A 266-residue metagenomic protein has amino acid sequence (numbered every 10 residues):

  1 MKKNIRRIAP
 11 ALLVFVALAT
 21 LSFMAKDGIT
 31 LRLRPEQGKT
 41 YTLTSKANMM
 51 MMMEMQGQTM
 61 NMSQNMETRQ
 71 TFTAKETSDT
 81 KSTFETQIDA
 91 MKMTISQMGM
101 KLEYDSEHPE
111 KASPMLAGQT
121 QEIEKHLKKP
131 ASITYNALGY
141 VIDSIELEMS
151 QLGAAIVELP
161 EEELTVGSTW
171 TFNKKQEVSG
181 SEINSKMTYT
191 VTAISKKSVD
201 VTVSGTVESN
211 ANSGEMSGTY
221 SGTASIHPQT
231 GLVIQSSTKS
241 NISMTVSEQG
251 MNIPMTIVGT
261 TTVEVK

Functional and structural regions predicted by a protein language model:
K2-L12: Bacterial N-terminal signal peptides that target proteins for export
A11-T20: Bacterial N-terminal signal peptides
M24-K266: Signature of exported/secreted
